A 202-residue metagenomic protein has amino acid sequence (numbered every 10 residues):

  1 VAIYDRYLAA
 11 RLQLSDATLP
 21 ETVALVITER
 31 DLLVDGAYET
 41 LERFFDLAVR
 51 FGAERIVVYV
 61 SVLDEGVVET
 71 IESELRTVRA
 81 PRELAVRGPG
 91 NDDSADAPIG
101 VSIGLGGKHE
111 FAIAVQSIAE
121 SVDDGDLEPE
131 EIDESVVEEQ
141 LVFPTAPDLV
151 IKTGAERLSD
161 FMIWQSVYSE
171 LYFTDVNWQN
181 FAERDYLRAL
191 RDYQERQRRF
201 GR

Functional and structural regions predicted by a protein language model:
V1-R202: Flexible, compositionally biased loop and terminal segments
